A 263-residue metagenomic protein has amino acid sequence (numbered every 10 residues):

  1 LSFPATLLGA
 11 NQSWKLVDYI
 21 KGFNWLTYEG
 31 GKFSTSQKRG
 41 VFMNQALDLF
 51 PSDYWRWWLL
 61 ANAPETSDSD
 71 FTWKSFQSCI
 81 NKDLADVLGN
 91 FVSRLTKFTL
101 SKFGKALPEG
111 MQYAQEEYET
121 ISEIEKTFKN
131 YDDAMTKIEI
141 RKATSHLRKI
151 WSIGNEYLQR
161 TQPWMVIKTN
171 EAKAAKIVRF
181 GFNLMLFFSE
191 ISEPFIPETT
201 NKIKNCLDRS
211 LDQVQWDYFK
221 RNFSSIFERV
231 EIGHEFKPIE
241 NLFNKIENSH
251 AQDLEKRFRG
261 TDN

Functional and structural regions predicted by a protein language model:
L1-K74: Alpha-helical recognition segments enriched in aromatics with Gly/Pro capping that present substrate-recognition
G9-K15, E65-S69, T96-A106, S192-T200: Short helix-capping/linker segments at secondary-structure and domain boundaries
I20-F23, Y54-N62, V92-T96, L147 (+2 more regions): Short alpha-helical scaffolding segments that buttress acidic/His motifs in well-ordered protein cores
G22-W25, S75, G110-Q115, K204-S210: A glycine-rich phosphate-binding loop feature that marks nucleotide/adenosyl-phosphate handling sites
T35, A46-F50, F76-V87, E116-I124 (+3 more regions): Secondary-structure capping and boundary motifs in well-ordered enzyme cores
G40, W73, E125-K129, M185: Residue-level signal for cytosolic alpha-helical hairpin/rod architecture
T66, V92-Y131, N155-N170: Conserved, charged catalytic cores of large soluble enzymes
D133, I138, R148, S152-N263: Basic, alpha-helical terminal appendages of large translation-related enzymes
